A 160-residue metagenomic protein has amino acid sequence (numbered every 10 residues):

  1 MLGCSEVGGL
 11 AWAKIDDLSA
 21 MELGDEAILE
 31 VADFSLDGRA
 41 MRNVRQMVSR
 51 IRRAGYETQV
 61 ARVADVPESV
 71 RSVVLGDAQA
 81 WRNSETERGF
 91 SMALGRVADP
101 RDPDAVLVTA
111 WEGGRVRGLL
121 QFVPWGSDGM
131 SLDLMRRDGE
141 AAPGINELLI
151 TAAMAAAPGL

Functional and structural regions predicted by a protein language model:
L2-M21, D25-L160: A conserved beta-strand-loop-helix scaffold within acyl/acetyltransferase catalytic domains
